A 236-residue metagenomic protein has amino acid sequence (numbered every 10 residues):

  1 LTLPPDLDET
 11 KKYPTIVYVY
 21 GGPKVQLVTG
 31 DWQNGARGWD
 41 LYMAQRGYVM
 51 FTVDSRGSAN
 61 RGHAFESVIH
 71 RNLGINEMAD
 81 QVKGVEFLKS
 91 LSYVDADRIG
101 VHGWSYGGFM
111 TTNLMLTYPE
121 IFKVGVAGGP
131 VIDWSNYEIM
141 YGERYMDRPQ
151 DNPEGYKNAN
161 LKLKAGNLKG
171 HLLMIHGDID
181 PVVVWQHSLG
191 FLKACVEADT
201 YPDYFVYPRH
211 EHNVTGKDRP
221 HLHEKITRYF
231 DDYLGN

Functional and structural regions predicted by a protein language model:
L1-N236: Serine-hydrolase catalytic core recognition
